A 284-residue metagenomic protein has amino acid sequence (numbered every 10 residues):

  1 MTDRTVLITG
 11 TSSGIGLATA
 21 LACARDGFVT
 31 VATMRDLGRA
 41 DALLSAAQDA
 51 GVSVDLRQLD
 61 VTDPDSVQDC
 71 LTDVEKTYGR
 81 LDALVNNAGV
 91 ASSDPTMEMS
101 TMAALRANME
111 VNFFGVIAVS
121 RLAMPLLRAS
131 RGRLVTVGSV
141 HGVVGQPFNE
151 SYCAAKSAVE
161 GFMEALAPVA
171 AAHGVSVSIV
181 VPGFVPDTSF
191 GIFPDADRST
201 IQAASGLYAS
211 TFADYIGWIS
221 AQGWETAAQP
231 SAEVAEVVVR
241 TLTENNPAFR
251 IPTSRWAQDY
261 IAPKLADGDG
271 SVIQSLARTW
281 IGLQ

Functional and structural regions predicted by a protein language model:
S12-G14: Conserved glycine-rich cofactor-binding loop
D26-A42: Conserved glycine-rich Rossmann-like NAD(P)H-binding loop of the short-chain dehydrogenase/reductase
Q58-D69, M102: The beta1-alpha1 cofactor-binding region of Rossmann-like NAD(H)/NADP(H)-dependent oxidoreductases
A91-R106, F148: Conserved mid-core segment of classical short-chain dehydrogenase/reductases
S120, A155-A158: Active-site helix of classical SDR
S139: Residue(s) in the substrate-gating loop at a strand-loop-helix junction that position the organic substrate next
P168-P247: SDR active-site lid
